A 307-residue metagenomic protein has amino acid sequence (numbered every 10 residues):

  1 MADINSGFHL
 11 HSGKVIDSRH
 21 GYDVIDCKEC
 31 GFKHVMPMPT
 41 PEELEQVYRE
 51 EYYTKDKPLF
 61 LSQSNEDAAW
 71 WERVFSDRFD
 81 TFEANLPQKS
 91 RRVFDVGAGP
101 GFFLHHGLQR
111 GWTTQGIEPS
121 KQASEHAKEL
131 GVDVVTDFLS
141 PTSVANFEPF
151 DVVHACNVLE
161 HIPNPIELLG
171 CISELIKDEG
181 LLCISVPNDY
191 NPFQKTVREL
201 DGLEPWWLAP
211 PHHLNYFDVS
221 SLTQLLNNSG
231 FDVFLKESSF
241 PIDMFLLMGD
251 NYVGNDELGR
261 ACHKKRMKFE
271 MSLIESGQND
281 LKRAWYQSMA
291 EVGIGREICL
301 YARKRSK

Functional and structural regions predicted by a protein language model:
M1-C156, P165-C171, S238, C262-E275 (+2 more regions): Conserved N-terminal segment of class I S-adenosyl-L-methionine
H9-H11, H161, H212-H213: Histidine-centered active-site/metal-ligand motif
C156-P163, S185: Short catalytic micro-motifs in class I SAM-dependent methyltransferases
I176-L182: Short glycine-dipeptide loop
E179, Y190-P192, F240-I242: Feature marks short, surface-exposed loop/turn motifs that line or immediately flank catalytic pockets and channel
S185-N215, S220-N227, D250: Short, glycine-/aromatic-enriched active-site segment of Class I SAM-dependent methyltransferases
D232-R266: Conserved catalytic loop of SAM-dependent methyltransferase domains
